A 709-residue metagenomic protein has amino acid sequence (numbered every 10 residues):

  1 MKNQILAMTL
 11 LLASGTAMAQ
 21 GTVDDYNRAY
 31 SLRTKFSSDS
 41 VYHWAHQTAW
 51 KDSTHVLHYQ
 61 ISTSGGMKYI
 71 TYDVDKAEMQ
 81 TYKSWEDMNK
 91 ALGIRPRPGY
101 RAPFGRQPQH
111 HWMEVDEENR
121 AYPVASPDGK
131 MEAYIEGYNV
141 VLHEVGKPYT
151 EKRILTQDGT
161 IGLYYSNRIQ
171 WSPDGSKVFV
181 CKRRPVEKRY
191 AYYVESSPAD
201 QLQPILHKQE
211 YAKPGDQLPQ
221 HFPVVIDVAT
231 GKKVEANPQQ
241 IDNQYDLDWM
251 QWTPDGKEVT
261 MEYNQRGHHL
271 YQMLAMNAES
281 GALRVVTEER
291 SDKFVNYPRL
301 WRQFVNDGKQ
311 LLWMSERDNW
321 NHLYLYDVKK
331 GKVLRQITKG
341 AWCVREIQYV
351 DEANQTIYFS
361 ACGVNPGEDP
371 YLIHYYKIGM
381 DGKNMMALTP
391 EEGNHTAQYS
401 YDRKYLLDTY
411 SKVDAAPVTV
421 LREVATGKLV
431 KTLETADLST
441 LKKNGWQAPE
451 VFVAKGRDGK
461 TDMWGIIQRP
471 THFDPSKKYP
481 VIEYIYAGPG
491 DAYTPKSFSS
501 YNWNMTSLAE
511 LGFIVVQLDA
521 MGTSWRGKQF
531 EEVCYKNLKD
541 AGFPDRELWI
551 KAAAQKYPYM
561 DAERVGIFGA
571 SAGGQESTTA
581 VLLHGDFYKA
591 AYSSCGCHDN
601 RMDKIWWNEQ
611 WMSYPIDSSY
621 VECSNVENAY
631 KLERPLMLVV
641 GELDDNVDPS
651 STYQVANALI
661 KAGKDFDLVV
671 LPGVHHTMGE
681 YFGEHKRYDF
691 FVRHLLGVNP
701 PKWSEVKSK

Functional and structural regions predicted by a protein language model:
M1-D24: Bacterial Sec-dependent N-terminal signal peptides
R33-M67, N119-V124: Beta-strand-rich domains and repeat architectures in extracellular enzymes and scaffolds, especially beta-propellers
T34-S38, H111-W112, R153, Q157 (+4 more regions): A short beta-strand motif characteristic of beta-propeller blades
A49-H55, P123-K130, R168-K177, W249-E258 (+4 more regions): Blade-terminus and WD-like Trp-Asp/Gly-His loop motifs, strongest in beta-propeller folds
I61-G66, N89, D116-E117, M131-L142 (+12 more regions): A flexible loop/linker signature enriched in serine peptidases of the S9 family
V74-D75, V145-P148, V228-G231, A278-G281 (+3 more regions): Short loop/turn segments that connect beta-strands within beta-propeller blades
D75-W112, L155-R168, V180-A236, G427-L441 (+1 more regions): Predominantly five- to eight-bladed beta-propeller fold
E262, N394-K709: Serine-hydrolase catalytic core recognition
